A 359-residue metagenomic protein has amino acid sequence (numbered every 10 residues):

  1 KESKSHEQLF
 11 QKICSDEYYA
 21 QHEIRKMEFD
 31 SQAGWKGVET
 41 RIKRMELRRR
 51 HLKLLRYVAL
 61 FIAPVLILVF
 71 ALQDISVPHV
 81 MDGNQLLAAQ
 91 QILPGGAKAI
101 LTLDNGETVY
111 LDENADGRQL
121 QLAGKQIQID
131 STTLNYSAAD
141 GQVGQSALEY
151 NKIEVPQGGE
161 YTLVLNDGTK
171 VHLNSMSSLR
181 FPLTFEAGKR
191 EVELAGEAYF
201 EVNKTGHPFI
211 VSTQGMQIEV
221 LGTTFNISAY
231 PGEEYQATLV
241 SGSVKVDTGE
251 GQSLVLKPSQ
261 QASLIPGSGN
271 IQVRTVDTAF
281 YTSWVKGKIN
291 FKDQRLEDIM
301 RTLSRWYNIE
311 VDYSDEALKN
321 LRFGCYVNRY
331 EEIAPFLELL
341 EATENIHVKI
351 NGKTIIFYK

Functional and structural regions predicted by a protein language model:
K1, W35, E39, M300 (+1 more regions): A generic alpha-helix structural signal
K1-S15: N-terminal amphipathic alpha-helical interaction or autoinhibitory segments
S5-L9, A33, G37, A279 (+1 more regions): Exposed alpha-helical structural elements
E7-Q11, K26, G34, I75-S76: Extended, compositionally biased eukaryotic interaction scaffolds
S15-E23, A317-G324: Short helix/strand-capping connector loops at secondary-structure junctions
E17-L54: Positively biased amphipathic helices and basic secretion/translocation or surface-docking motifs that either flank
E46-Y57, L68-K359: A residue-level detector for the "anchor" residue at the start of short, highly conserved motifs
I62-P64: N-terminal low-complexity or simple alpha-helical regulatory segments that function as activation/interaction modules
